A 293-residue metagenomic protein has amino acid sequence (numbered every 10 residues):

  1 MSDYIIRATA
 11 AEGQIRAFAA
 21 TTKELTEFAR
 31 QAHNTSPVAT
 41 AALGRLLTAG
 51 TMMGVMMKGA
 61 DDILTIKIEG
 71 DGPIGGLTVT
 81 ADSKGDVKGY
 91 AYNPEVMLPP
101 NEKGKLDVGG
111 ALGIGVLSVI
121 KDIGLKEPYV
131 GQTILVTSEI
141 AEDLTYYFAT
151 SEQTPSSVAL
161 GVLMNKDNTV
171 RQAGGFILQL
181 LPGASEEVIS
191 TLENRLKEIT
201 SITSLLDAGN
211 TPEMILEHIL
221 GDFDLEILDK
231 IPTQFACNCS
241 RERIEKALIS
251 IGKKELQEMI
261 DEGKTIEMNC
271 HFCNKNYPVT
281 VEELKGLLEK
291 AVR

Functional and structural regions predicted by a protein language model:
M1-D229: Interaction interfaces in information-processing and related assembly proteins
K197-R293: Cys/His-clustered metal-coordination modules, chiefly Zn-binding fingers
